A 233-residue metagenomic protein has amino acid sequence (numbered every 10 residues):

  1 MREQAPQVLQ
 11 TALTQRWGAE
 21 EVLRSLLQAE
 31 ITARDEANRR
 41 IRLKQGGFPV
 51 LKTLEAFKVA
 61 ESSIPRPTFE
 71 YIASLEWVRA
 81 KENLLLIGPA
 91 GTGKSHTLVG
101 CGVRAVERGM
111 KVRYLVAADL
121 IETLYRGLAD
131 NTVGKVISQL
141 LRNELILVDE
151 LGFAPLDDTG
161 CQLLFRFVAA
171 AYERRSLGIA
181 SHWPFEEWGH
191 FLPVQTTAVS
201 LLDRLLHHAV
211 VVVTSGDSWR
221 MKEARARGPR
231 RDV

Functional and structural regions predicted by a protein language model:
M1-P49: Interdomain "pre-motor" coupling segment immediately N-terminal to P-loop NTPase/helicase cores
K52-A73: N-terminal pre-Walker A segment at the start of P-loop NTPase domains
F57, L98, V116: Conserved hydrophobic/aromatic pocket- or pore-lining residues that grip, position, or stack substrates in active sites
I72-K81: Phosphate-binding P-loop
E76, G100, R104: Active-site signature of alpha/beta-hydrolase-fold catalytic machinery across serine- and Asp/Cys-nucleophile hydrolases
K81-T97: Walker A/P-loop nucleotide-binding motif
K111-L115, D119-R142, L151-V233: Replace "adjacent to P-loop NTPase cores in ATP/GTP-dependent enzymes" with "adjacent to NTP-binding cores
